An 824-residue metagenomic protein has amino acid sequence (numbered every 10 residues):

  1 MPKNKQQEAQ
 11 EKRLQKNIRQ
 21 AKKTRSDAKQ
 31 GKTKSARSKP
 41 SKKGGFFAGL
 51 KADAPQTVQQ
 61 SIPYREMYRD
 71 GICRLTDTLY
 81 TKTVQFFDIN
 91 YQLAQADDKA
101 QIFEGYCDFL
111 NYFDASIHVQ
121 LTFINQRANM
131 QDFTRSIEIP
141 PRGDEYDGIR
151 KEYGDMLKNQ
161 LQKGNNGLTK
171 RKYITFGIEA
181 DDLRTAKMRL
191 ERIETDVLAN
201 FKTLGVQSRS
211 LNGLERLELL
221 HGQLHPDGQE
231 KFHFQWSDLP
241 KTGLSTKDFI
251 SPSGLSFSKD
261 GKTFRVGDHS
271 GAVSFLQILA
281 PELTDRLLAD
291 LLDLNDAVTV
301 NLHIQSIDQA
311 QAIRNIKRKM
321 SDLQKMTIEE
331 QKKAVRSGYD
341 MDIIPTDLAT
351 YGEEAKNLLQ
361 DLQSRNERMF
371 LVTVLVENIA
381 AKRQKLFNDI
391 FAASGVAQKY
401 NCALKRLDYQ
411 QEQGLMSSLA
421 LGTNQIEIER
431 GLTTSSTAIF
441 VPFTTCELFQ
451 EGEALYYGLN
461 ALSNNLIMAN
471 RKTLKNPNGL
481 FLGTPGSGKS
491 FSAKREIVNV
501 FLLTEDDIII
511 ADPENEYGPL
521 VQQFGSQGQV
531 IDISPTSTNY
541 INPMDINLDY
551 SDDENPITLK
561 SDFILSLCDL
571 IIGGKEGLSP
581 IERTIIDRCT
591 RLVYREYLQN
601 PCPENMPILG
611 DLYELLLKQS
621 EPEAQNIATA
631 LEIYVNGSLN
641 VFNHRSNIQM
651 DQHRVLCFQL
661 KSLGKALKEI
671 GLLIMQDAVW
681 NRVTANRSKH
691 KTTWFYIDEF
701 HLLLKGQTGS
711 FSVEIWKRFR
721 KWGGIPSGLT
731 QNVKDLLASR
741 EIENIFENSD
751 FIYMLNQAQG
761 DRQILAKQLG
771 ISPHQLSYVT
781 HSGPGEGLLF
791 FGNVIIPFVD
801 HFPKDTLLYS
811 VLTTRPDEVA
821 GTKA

Functional and structural regions predicted by a protein language model:
P2-F443: Extended, folded cores of ATP/NTP-driven motor/assembly subunits in large transport and secretion machines
I89-N90, A96-A115, T122, Q126 (+11 more regions): P-loop NTPase motor domains
F481: Hydrophobic anchor at the beta1->P-loop junction of P-loop NTPases
K489: Conserved lysine of the Walker
S492: Hydrophobic positions on the alpha1 helix immediately C-terminal to the Walker A/P-loop
N499-I509, G528: Post-Walker A helix-loop "phosphate-sensing" segment adjacent to the P-loop in P-loop NTPases
G525-I531, E741-M754: A short helix-turn-beta junction within AAA+ P-loop NTPase domains corresponding to the substrate/partner-engaging
L769-K823: Conserved P-loop NTPase
